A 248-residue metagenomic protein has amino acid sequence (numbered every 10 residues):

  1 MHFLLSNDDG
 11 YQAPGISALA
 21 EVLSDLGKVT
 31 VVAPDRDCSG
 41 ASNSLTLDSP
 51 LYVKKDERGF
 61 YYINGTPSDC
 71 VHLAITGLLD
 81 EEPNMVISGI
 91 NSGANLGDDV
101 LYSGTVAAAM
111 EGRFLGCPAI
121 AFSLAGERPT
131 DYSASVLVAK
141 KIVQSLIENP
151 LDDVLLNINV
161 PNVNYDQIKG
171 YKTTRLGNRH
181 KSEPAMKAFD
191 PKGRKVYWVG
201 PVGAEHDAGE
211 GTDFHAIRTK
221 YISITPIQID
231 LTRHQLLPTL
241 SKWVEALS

Functional and structural regions predicted by a protein language model:
F3, P14-G77, E81-E82: A cross-family phosphate/adenosyl-ligand binding-site feature
L5-Q12, D99-V100: Short, glycine-rich nucleotide/cofactor-binding loops
S6, V32-P34, N64, S88-N91 (+3 more regions): Short beta-strand segments
D9, D37, T66, N91-A94 (+2 more regions): Short glycine-rich anion-binding loops that position phosphate/pyrophosphate groups of nucleotides and phosphorylated
A94-S103: Glycine/threonine-rich flexible loop motifs
A108-G112: Hydrophobic/aromatic ligand-binding patch that stacks against planar heteroaromatic rings of cofactors or nucleotides
R113-S135: Glycine-rich phosphate/pyrophosphate-binding loops and their adjacent beta-strand/loop elements at enzyme active sites
A134-S248: Electrostatically charged, flexible surface regions
